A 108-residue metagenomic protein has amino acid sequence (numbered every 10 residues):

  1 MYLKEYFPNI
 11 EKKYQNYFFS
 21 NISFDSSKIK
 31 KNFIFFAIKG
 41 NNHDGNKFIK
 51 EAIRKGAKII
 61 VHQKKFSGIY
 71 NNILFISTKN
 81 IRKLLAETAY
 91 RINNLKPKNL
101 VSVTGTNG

Functional and structural regions predicted by a protein language model:
M1-E87, R91: N-terminal leader/targeting and accessory segments in enzymes
A89-G108: Walker A (P-loop) phosphate-binding motif
